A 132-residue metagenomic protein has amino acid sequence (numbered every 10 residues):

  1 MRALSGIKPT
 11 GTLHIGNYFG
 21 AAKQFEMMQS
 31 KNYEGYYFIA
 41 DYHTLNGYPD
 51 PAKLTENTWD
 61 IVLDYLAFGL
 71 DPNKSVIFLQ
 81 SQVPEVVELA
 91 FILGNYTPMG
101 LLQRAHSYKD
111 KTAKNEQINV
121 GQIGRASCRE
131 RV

Functional and structural regions predicted by a protein language model:
R2-R129: N-terminal Rossmann-like or analogous alpha/beta NTP/dinucleotide-binding catalytic cores that position adenine
